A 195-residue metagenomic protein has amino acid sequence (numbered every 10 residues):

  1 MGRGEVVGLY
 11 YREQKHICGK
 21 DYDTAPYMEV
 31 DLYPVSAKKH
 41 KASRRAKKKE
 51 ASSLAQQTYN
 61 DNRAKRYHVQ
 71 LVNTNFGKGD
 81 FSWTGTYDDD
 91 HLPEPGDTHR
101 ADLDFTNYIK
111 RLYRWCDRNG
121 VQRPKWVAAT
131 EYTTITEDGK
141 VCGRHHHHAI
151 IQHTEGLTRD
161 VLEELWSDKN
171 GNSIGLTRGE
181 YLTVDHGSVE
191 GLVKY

Functional and structural regions predicted by a protein language model:
M1-Q70: DNA replication initiation on ssDNA origins
M1-R3, R118, L192-K194: Short intrinsically disordered, low-complexity coil segments enriched in acidic
G4-E5, H16, D21, Y27 (+8 more regions): Generic detection of intrinsically disordered/low-complexity segments and helix-coil linkers/edges
G8-L9, K20, A25, D31 (+5 more regions): Intrinsically disordered, low-complexity segments enriched in small/polar residues
H16, H40, H68, H91 (+4 more regions): Histidine (H) residue identity feature
V30, P124-A128, T177: Generic structural motif
A55-C142: Signature for HUH/AEP ssDNA processing cores
T133-H145, A149-Y195: Conserved His + Asp/Glu catalytic blocks
